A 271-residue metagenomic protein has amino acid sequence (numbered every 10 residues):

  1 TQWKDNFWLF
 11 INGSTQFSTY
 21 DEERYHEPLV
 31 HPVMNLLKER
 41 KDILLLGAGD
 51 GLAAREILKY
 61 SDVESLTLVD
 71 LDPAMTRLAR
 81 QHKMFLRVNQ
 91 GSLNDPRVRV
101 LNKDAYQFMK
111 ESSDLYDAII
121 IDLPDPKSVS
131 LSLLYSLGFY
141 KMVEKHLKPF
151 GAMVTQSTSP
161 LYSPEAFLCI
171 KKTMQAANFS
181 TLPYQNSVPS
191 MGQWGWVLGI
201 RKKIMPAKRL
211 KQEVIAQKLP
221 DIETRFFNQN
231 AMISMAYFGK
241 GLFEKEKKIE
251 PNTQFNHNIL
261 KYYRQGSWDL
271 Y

Functional and structural regions predicted by a protein language model:
T1-Y25, H31-V33, S180-Y271: Soluble small-group transferase modules, centered on the S-adenosyl donor enzyme superfamily
E22-T155, P160-I170, Q175-A177, P183-Y184 (+1 more regions): The AdoMet/dcAdoMet-binding core of the Class I SAM-like
